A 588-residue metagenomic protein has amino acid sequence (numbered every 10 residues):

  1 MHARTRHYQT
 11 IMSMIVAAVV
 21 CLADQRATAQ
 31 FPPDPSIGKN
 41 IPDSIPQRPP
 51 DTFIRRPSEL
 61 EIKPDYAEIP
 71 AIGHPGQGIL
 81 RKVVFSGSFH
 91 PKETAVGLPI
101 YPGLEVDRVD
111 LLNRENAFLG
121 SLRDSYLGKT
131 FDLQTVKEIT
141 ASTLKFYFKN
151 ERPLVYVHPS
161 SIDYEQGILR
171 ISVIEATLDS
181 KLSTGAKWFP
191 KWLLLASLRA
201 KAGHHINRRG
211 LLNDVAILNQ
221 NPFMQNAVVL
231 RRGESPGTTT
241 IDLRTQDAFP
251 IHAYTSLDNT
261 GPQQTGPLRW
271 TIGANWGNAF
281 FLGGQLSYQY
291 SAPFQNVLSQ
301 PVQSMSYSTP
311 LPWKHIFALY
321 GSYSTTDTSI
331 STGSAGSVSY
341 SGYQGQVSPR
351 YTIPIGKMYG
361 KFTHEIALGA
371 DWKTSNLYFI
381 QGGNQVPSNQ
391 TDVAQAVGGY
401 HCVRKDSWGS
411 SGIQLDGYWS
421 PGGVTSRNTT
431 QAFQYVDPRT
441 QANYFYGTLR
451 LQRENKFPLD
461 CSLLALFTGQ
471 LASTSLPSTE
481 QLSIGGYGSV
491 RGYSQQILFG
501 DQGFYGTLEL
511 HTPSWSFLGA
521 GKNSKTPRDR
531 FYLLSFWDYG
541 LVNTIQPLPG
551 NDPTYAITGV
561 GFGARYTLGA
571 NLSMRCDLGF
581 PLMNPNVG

Functional and structural regions predicted by a protein language model:
H2, Q25-R450, E454-G506, L510-G588: Immediate N-terminus of the mature polypeptide
H2-M14: Bacterial N-terminal signal peptides that target proteins for export
M12-A23: Bacterial N-terminal signal peptides
